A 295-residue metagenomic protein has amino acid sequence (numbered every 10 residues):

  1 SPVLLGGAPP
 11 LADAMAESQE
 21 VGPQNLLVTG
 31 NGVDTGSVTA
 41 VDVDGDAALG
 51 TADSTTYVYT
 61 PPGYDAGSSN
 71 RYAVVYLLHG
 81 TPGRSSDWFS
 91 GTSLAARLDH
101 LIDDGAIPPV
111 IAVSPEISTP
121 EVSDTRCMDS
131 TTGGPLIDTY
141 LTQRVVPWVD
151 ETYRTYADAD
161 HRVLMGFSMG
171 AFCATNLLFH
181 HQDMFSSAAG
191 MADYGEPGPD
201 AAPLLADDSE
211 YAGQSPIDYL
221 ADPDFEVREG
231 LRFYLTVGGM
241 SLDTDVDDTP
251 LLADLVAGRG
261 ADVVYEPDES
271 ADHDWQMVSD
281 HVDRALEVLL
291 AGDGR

Functional and structural regions predicted by a protein language model:
S1-R295: Non-catalytic cap/lid and distal C-terminal segments of serine-dependent acyl enzymes
